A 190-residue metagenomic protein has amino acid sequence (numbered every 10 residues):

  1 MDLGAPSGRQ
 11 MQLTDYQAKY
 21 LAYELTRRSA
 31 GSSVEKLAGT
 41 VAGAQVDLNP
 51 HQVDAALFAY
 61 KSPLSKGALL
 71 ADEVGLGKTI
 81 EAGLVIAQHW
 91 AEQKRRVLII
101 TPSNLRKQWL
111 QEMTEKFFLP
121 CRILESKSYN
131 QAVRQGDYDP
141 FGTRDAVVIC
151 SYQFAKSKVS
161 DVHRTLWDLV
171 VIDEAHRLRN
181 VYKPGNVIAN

Functional and structural regions predicted by a protein language model:
D2-H51, L57, T79-I80, W90-I188: SF2 helicase/translocase NTPase motor core, specifically the RecA-like lobe 1 inter-motif segment between Walker
F58-S62: N-terminal flanking helix/linker immediately upstream of nucleotide/cofactor-binding cores
S65-V85, A175: Walker A/P-loop
